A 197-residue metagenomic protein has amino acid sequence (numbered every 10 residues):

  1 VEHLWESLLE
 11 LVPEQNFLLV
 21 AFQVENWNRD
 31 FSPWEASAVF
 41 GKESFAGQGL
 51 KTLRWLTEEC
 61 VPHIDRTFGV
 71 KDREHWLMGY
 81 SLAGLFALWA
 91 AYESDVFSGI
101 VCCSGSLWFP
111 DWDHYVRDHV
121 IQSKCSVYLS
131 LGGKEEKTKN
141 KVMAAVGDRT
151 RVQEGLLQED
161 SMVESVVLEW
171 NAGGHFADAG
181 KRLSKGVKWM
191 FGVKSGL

Functional and structural regions predicted by a protein language model:
V1-W55, E59-G69: Serine-hydrolase catalytic machinery in alpha/beta-hydrolase-like enzymes
L18-F22, V101, Y128-S130, E169: Hydrophobic/aromatic beta-strand patches that form the interior of the parallel beta-sheet core in alpha/beta enzyme
E74-G79, C103: Short beta-strand immediately N-terminal to the catalytic nucleophile in serine-hydrolase-like folds
M78-A83, A87: Gly/Ala-rich beta-loop-alpha elbow adjacent to hydrolase catalytic centers
W89-E93: Active-site signature of alpha/beta-hydrolase-fold catalytic machinery across serine- and Asp/Cys-nucleophile hydrolases
V96-W108, S126: A conserved short beta-strand
W108-D178, R182, M190: The feature captures the conserved acid-bearing segment of alpha/beta-hydrolase catalytic domains
